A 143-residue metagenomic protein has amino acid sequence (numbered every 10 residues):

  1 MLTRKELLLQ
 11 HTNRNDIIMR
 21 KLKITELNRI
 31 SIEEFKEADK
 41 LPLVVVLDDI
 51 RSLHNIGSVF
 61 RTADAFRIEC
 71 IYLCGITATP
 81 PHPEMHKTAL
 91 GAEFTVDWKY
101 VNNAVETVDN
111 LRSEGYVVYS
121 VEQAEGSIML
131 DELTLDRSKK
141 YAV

Functional and structural regions predicted by a protein language model:
M1-V143: Post-transcriptional modification and biogenesis factors for structured RNAs of the translation apparatus
